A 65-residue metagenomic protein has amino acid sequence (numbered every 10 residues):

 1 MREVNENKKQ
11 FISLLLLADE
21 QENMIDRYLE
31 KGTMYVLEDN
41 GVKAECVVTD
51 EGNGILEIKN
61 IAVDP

Functional and structural regions predicted by a protein language model:
R2-N60, D64: Acetyl-CoA-dependent GNAT
